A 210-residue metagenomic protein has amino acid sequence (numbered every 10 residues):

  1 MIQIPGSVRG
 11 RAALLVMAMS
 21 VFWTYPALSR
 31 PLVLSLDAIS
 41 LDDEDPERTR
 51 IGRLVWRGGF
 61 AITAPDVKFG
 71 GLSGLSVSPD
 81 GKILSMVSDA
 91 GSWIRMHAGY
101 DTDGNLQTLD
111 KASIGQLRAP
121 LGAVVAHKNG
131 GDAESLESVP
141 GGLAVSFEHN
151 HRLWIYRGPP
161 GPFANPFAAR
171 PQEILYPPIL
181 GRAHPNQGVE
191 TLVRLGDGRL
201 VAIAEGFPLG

Functional and structural regions predicted by a protein language model:
I2, F22-G210: Sequence/structural signature of beta-propeller domains
I2-A13: Bacterial N-terminal signal peptides that target proteins for export
A13-F22: Bacterial N-terminal signal peptides
